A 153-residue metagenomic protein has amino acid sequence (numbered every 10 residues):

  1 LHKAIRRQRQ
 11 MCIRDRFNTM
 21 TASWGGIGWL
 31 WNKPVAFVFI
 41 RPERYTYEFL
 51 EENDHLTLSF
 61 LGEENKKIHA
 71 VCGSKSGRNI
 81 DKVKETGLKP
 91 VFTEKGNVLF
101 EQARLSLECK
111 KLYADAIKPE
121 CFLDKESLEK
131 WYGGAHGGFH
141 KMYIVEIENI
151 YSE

Functional and structural regions predicted by a protein language model:
L1-R9, I13: Single conserved hydrophobic/aromatic residue that forms the stacking wall/gate of nucleotide- or nucleobase-binding
D15-S23, L107-C109, V145: Short beta-strand/strand-turn micro-motif
M20-G73, K82: A short mixed-secondary-structure module that forms the rim of ligand-binding clefts
N79-K82, N97, R104, Y113-A114: Conserved, well-structured core segments that form or line functional sites
K82-V91: Short, structured beta-strand/loop micro-motifs enriched in basic residues and often containing a Trp
T93-A103, W131-H136: Exposed beta-sheet edge/beta-hairpin loop segments within beta-rich domains
K111-E153: Flexible glycine-rich active-site/ligand-binding loops centered on an Asp-His dyad
